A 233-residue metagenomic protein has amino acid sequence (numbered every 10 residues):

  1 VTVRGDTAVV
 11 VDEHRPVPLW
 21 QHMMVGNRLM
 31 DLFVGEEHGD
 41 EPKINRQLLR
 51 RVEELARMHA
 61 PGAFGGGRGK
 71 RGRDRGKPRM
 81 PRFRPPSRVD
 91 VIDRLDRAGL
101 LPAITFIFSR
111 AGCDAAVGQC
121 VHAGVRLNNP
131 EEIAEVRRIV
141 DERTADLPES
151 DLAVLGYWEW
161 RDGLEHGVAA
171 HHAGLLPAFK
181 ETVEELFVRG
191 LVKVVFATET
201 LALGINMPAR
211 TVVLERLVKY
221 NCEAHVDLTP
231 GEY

Functional and structural regions predicted by a protein language model:
V1-Q119, A169: Conserved interdomain linker/interface between the two RecA-like ATPase lobes of SF2 helicase motors
V1-V10, V212, V218-N221, V226: Signature of the SF2 helicase/ATPase Hel1-core->accessory helical subdomain module
T2-V3, L95-G99, W160-D162, E185-R189 (+1 more regions): Conserved catalytic network of the ASCE P-loop NTPase/AAA+ motor domain
H14, F108-A111, G174-L175, E199 (+1 more regions): Short beta->alpha linker loops
P16-P18, L203, K219-C222: Short gly/pro/ser/thr-enriched loop/turn and capping motifs at secondary-structure boundaries
S87-V91, T182, T200, E232: Well-ordered alpha-helical segments embedded in enzymatic catalytic cores
R110-F196, K219-Y233: Conserved C-terminal RecA-like helicase domain
V194-V218: A short beta-strand element within the Helicase C-terminal
